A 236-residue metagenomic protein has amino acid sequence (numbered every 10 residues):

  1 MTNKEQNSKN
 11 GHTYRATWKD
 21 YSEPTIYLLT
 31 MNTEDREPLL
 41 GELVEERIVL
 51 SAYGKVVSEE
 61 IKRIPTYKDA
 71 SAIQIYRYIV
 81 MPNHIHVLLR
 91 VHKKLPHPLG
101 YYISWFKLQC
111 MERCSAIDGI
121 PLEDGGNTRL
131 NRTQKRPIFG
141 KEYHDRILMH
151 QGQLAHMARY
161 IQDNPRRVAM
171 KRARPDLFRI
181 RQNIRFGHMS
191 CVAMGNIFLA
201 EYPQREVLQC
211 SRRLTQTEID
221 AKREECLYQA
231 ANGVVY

Functional and structural regions predicted by a protein language model:
M1-Y236: Short catalytic/metal-binding and nucleic-acid-binding patches
